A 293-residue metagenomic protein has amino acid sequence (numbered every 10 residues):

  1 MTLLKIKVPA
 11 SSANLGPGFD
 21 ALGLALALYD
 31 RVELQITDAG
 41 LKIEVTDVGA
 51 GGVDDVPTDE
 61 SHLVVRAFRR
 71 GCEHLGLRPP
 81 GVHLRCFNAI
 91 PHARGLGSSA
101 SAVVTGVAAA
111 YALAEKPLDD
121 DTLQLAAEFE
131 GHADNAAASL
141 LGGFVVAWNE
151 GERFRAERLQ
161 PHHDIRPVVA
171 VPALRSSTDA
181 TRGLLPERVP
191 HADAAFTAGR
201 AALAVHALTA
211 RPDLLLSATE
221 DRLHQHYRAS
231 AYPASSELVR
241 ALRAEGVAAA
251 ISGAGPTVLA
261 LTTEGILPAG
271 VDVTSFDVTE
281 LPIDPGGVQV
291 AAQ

Functional and structural regions predicted by a protein language model:
M1-R94, E115-K116, E280-Q293: ATP-binding N-lobe of GHMP and related small-molecule kinases
K7-P9, A25, S139-L141, W148 (+3 more regions): Short beta-strand segments
L28, L96-L118, L140-V145: DPxDG-like acidic metal-binding loop motif
P117-I165, L242, A249-I251, G255 (+1 more regions): Alpha/beta catalytic cores of group-transfer enzymes, especially the acyltransferase/condensing modules of polyketide
N149, P172, A260-E264: Short beta-strand-to-loop capping motifs
V169-S230: Active-site rim beta-loop-alpha module in soluble metabolic enzymes
A207-Q293: Glycine-rich, charge-dense phosphate/pyrophosphate-binding loop(s) and the adjacent flexible "lid"/catalytic subdomain
